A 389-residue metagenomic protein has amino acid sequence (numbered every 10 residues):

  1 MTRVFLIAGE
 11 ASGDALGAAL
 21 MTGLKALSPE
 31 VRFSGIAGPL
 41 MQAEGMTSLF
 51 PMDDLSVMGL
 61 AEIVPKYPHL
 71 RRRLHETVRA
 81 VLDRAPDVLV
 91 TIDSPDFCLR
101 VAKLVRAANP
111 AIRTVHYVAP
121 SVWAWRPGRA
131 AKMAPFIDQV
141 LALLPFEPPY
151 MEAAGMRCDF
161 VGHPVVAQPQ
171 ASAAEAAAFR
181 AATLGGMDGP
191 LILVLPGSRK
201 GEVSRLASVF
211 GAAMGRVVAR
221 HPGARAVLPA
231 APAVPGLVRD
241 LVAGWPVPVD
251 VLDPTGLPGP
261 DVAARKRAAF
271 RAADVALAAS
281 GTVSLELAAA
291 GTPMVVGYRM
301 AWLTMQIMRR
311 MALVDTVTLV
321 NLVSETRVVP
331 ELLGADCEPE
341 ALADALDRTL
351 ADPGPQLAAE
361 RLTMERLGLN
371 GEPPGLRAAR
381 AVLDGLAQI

Functional and structural regions predicted by a protein language model:
M1-I389: Nucleotide-activated sugar donor-binding and catalytic core shared by glycosyltransferases and related lipid-linked
